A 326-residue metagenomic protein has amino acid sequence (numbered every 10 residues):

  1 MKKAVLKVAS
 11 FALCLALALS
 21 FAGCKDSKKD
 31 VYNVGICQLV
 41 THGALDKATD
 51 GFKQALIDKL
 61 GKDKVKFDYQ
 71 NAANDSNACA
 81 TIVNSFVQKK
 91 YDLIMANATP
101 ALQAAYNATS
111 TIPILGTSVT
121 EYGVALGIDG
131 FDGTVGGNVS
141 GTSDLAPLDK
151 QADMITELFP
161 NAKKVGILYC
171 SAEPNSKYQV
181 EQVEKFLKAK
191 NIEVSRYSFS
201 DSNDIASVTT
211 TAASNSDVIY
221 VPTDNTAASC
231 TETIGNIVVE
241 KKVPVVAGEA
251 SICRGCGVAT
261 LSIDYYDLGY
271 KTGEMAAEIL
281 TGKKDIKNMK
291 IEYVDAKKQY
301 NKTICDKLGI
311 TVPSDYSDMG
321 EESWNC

Functional and structural regions predicted by a protein language model:
L19-G23: C-terminal motif of bacterial Sec signal peptides marking the signal peptidase cleavage site
V31-K53, K59, D68-A78, A172 (+2 more regions): Extracytoplasmic "Venus flytrap"
V34-I36, F52, S140-L187, N288-C305: An alpha-beta-alpha
A44-L60, P147-Q151, N175-E193, T233 (+4 more regions): Short, solvent-exposed amphipathic alpha-helices that sit in or adjacent to ligand/effector-binding or catalytic
Q70-G130, V221-G248: Beta-alpha junction/loop-to-helix N-cap segments that form part of ligand/metal-binding clefts
Y122-K164, I263-K284: Hydrophobic alpha-helical segments within soluble ligand-binding/sensing domains
P174-V243, E249: Pocket-lining segment of extracytoplasmic ligand-binding domains
E278-C326: Hinge/cleft segment of the Venus flytrap/periplasmic-binding protein
